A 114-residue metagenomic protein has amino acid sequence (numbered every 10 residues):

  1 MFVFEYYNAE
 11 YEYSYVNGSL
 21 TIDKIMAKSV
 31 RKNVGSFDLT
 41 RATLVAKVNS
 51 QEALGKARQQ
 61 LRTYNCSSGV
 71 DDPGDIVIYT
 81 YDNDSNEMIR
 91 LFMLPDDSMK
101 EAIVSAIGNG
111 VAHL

Functional and structural regions predicted by a protein language model:
M1, T21-I25, G110-L114: Polybasic/polar functional segments that serve as interface/processing modules
M1-N8: Alpha-helical transmembrane spans
E10-E12: Short, surface-exposed charged micro-motifs
V16-N33: Membrane-cytosol interface motif
K32-R41, M88-P95: Short amphipathic beta-strand/extended segments with alternating polar/hydrophobic composition
S36-L54: Structured surface patches comprising rigid loops and adjacent beta-strands/short helices at the edges of well-ordered
N49-V70: Cytosolic, membrane-proximal regulatory domains of ion/volume homeostasis and mechanosensation machinery
T63-L114: A membrane-cytosol interface segment of integral membrane proteins
